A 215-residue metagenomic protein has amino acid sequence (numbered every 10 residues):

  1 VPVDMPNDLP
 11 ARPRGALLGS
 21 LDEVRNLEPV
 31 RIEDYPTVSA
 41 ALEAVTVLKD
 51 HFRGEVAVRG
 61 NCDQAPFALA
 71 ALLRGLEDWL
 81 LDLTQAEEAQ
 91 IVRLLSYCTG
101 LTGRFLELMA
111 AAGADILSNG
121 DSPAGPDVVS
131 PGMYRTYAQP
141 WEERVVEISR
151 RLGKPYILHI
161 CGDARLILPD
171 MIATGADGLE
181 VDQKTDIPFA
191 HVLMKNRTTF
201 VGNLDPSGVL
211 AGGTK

Functional and structural regions predicted by a protein language model:
V1-N7: Glycine-rich loop at the start of a catalytic domain that most often binds anionic cofactors/ligands
N7-A16, V30-K215: Active-site loop segments of alpha/beta catalytic cores
L17-N26: Residues forming anionic-ligand binding surfaces in small-molecule and nucleic-acid pockets of primarily soluble enzymes
